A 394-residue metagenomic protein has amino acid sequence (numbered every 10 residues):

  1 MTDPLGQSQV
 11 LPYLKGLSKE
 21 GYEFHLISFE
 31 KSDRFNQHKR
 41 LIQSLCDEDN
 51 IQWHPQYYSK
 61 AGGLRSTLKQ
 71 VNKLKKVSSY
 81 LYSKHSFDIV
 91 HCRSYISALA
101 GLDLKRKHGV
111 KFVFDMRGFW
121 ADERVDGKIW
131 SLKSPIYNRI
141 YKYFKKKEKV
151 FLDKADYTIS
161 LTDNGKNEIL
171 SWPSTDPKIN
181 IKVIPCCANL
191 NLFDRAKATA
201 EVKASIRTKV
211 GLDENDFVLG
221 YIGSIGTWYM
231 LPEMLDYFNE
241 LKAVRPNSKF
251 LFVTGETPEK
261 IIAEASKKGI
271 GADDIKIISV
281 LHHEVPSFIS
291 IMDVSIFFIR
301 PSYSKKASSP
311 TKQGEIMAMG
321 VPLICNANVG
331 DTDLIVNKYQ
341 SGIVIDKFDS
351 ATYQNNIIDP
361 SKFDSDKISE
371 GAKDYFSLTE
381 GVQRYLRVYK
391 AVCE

Functional and structural regions predicted by a protein language model:
M1-H54, H85, D163, F238-A243 (+2 more regions): N-terminal subdomain of nucleotide-sugar transferases
P4, Y229, S279-F288, S295-M317 (+1 more regions): Nucleotide-sugar-dependent
H38-L45, D194-G211, K367: A short helix/loop element that forms part of the nucleotide-sugar donor recognition site in Leloir-type
K76-Y80, L99, D103-K107, W120-D122 (+1 more regions): Membrane-proximal helix-turn-helix segments that form the acceptor-binding/catalytic region of lipid-linked
N164, C187: Carbohydrate-associated surface elements
D213-Y229, L235-F238: Conserved donor-binding/catalytic core segment of Leloir-type glycosyltransferases
V253-T254, P258-I291: Nucleotide-activated donor-binding/catalytic signature segment of Leloir-type glycosyltransferases, i.e., the conserved
F348-T352, S361-A391: A charged, aromatic-enriched C-terminal amphipathic alpha-helix characteristic of glycosyltransferases across folds
